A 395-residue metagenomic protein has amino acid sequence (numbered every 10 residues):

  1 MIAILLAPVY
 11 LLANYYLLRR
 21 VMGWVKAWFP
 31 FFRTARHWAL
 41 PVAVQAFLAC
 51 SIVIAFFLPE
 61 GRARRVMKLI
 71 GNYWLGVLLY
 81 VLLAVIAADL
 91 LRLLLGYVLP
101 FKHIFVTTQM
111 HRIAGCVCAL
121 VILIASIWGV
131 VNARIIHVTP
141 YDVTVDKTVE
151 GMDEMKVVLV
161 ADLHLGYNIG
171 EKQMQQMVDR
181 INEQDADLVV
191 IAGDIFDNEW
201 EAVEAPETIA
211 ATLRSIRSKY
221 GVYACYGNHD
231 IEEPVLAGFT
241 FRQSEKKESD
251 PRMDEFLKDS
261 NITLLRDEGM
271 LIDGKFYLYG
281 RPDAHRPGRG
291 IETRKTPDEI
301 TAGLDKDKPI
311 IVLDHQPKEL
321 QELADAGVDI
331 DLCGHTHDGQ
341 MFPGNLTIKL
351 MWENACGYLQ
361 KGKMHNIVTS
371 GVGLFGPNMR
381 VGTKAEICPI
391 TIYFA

Functional and structural regions predicted by a protein language model:
M1-R134: Non-catalytic terminal accessory segments
L17, M22-G23, V81, A87 (+4 more regions): Residue-level detector of solvent-exposed, low-hydrophobicity positions
A133-T148: Alpha-helical transmembrane signal-anchor/signal-peptide segments
K147-A395: Soluble catalytic domains of enzymes that build or remodel membrane lipids, polysaccharides, and related
